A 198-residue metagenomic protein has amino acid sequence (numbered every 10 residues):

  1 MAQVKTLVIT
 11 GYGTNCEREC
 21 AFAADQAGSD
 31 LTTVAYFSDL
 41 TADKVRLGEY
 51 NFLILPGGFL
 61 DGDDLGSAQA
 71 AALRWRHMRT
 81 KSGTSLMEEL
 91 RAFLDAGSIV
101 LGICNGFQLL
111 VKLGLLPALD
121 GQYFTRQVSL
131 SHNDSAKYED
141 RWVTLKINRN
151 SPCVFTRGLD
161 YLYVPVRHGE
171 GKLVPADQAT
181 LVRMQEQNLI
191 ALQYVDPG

Functional and structural regions predicted by a protein language model:
M1-I103, L110-P117, Q122, S131-E139 (+2 more regions): N-terminal beta1-alpha1 cap of cysteine-dependent amidohydrolase-like domains
N105-G106, G169: Conformational gate/switch positions in structured elements
G106-L109, V164: FAD-binding core of FAD-dependent oxidoreductases, characterized by glycine-rich FAD pyrophosphate-binding loops
K112, L116-L119, Y123-L159, P165-V166: Class I S-adenosyl-L-methionine
I147-G198: C-terminal and late-domain segments of enzyme folds
